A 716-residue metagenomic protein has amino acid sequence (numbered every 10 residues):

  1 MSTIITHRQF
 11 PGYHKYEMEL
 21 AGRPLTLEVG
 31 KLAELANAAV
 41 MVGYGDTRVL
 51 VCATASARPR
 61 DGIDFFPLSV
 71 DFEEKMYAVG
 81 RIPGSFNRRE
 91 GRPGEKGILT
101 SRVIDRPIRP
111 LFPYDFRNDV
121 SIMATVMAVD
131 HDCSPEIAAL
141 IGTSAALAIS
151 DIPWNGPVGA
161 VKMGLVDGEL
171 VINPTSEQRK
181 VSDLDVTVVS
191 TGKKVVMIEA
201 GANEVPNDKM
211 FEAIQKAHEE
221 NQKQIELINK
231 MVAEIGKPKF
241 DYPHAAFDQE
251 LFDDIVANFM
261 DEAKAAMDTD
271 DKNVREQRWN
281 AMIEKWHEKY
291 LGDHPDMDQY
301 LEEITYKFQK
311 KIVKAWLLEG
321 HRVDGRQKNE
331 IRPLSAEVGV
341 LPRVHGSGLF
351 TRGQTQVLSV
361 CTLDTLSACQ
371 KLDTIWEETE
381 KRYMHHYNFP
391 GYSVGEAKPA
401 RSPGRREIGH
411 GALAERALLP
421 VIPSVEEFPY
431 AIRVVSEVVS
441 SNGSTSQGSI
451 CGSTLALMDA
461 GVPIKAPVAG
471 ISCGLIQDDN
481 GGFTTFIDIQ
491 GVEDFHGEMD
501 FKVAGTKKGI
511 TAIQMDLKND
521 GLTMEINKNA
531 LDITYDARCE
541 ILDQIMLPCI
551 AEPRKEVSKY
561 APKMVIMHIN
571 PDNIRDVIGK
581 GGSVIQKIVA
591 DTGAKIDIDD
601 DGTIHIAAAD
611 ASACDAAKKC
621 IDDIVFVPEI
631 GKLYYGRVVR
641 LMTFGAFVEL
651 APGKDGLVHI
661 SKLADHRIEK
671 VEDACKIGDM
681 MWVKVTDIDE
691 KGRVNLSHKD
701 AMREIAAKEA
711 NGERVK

Functional and structural regions predicted by a protein language model:
S2-S56, D241-E377, P562-D576, V584 (+1 more regions): Extended amphipathic alpha-helical scaffolds
T3-H14, L20-R23, N37, R48 (+10 more regions): Alpha/propeptide regions of enzymes that mature by internal proteolysis
P24, A36-S121, V126-C133, G192 (+6 more regions): Glycine-rich, flexible beta-strand/loop modules in the N-terminal catalytic cores of phosphate-handling
A38-M41, C133-D151, V338-C361, N442-V462 (+1 more regions): Conserved phosphate/anionic-ligand binding catalytic regions in large, soluble enzymes, centered on
R106-Y114, I149, V340, T365-A368 (+12 more regions): Conserved helix-loop functional segments at active or binding sites
Y114-V120, N155-P157, Q224-Y242, N273-V274 (+6 more regions): Flexible, glycine/charged-enriched surface loops at secondary-structure junctions
D151-M267, L457-K555: Mobile "lid/hinge" segments at catalytic clefts and subdomain interfaces of large enzymes
Y560-P562, I566, P571-K716: Single-stranded RNA-binding regions, centering on S1/OB-family and related RNA-binding modules
